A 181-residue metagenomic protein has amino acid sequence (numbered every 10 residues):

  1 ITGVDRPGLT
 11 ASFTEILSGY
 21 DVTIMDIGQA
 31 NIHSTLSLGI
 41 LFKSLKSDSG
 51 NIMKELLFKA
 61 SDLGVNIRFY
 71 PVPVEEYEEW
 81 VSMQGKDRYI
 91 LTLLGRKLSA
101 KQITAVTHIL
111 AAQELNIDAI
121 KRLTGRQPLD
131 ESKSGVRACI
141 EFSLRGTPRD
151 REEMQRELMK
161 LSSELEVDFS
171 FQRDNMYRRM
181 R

Functional and structural regions predicted by a protein language model:
I1-R181: A conserved regulatory-domain signal marking ACT and ACT-like small-molecule sensing domains and adjacent regulatory
